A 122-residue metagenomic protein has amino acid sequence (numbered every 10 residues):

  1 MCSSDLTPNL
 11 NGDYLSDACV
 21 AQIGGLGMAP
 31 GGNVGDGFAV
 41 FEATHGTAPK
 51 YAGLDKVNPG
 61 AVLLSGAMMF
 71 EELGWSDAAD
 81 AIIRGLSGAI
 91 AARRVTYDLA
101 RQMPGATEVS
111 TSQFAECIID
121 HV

Functional and structural regions predicted by a protein language model:
M1-S3: Short, small-residue-biased leader/transition segments that mark boundaries at the very start of proteins
L10-D13: Short glycine-rich anion-binding loops that position phosphate/pyrophosphate groups of nucleotides and phosphorylated
C19-T44: Gly/Ser/Thr-rich active-site loops/lids in small-molecule metabolic enzymes that frequently grip phosphoryl groups
G25, V34, P59, E72 (+1 more regions): A generic structural signal for tightly packed, nonpolar segments enriched in small/aliphatic residues
T47-L54: Short pre-catalytic strand/loop immediately N-terminal to key active-site residues, enriched for Gly-Thr
L64-E72: Short glycine/serine- and small hydrophobic-enriched flexible loop segments
S87-V122: Glycine-rich phosphate/pyrophosphate-binding loop and the adjoining helix
